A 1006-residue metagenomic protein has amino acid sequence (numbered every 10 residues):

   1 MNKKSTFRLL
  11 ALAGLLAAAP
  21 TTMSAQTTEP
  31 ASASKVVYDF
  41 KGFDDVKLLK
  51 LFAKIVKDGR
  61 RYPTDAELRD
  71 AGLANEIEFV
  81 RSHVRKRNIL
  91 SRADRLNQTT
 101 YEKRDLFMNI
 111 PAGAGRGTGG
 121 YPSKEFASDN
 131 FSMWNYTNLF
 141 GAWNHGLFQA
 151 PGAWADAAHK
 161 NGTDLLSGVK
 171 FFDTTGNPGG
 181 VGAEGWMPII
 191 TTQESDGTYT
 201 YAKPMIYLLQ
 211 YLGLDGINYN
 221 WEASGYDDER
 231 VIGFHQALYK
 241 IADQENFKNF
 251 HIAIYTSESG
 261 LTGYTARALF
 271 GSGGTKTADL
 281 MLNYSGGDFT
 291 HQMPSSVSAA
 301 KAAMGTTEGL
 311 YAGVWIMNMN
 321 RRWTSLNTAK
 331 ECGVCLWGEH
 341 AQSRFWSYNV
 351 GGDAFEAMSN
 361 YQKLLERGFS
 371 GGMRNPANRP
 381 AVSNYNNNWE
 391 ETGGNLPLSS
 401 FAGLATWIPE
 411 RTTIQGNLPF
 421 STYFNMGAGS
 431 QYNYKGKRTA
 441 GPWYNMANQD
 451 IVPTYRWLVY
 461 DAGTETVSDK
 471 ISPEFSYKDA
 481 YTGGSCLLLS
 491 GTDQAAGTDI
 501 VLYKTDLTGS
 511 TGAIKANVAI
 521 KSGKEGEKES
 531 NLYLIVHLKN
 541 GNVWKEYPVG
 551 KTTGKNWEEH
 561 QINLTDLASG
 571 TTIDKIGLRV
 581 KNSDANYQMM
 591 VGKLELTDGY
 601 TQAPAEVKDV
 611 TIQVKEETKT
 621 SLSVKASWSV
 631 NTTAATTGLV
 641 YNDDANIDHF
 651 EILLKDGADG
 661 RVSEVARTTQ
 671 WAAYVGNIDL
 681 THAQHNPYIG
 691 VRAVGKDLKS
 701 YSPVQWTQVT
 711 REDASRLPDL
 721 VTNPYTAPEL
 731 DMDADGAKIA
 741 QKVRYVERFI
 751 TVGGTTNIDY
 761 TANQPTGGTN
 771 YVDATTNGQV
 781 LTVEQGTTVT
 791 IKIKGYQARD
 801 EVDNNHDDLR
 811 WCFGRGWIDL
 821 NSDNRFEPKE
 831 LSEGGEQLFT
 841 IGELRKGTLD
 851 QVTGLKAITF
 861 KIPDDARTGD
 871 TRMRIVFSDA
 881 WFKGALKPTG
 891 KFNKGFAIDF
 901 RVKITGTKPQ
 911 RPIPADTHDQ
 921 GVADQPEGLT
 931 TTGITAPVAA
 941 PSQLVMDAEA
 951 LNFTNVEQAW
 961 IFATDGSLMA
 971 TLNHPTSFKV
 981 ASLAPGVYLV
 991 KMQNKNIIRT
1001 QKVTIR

Functional and structural regions predicted by a protein language model:
N97-Q292: Chitinase-like catalytic core of GlcNAc-active glycosidases
P442, T498-L534, H560-I562, L594 (+2 more regions): Extra-cytoplasmic beta-strand recognition segments
D469-D499: Short carbohydrate-recognition loop motifs
L622-D643: Conserved aromatic anchor
G676-S702: Beta-strand-rich modules
D697-D713: Extracellular fibronectin type III
A714-I913: A broad "non-catalytic interaction surface" signal
Q925-R1006: C-terminal outer-membrane/trafficking sorting elements
